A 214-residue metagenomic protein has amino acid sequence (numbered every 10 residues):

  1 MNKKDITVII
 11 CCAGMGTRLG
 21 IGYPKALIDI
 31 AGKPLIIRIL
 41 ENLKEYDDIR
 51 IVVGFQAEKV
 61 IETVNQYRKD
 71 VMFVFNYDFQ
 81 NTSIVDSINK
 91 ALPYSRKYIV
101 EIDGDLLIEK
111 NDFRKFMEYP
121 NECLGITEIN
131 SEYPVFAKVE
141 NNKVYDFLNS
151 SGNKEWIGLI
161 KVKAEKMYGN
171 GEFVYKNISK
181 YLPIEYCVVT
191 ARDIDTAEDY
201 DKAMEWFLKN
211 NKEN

Functional and structural regions predicted by a protein language model:
M1, Y175-N214: Terminal amphipathic alpha-helical/low-complexity segments used for targeting or macromolecular assembly
M1-I21: N-terminal nucleotide-binding beta1-loop-alpha1 segment
M1-T7, K33-I99: Conserved N-terminal catalytic core of the sugar/cofactor nucleotidyltransferase
G14, D105, T196: Active-site glycine-centered loops adjacent to acidic/histidine catalytic or metal-binding residues that shape
L19, V60-V64, A203: Hydrophobic packing residues within well-ordered alpha-helices of enzyme cores
L27: Catalytic phosphate/metal-binding cores of nucleic-acid and nucleotide-processing enzymes, i.e., regions that mediate
D70-N141: Conserved beta-loop-beta/alpha segment of the NTase-like Rossmann-fold superfamily that binds/positions NTPs
E109-V188: Conserved core of the sugar-phosphate nucleotidyltransferase
